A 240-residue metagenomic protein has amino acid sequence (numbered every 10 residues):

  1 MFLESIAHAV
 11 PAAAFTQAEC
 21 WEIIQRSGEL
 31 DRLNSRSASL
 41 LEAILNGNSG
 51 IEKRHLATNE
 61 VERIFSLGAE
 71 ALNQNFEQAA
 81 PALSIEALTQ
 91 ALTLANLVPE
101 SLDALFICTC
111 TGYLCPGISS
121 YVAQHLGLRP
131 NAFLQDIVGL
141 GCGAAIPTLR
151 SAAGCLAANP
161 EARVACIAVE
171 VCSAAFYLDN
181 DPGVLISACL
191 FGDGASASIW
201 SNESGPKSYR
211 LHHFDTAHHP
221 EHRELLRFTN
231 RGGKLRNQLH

Functional and structural regions predicted by a protein language model:
M1-E22, E42, F76-A79, I85-T93 (+2 more regions): Hydrophobic pocket-lining "lid/loop/helix" segments that shape and contact the acyl-thioester
E22-G68: N-terminal structural subdomain of ketosynthase/condensing enzymes
V61-N73, G232-L239: Gly-rich Lys/Arg/Thr-decorated short loops/hinges at beta-loop-alpha junctions or inter-strand turns that position
A79-A82, L140-P147, F191: A glycine-rich, Thr/Ser-enriched phosphate-binding loop motif common to dinucleotide/cofactor-binding enzymes
N96-L102, N131-L134: A structural signal for the main folded, soluble domain(s) of proteins
D103-T109: Short glycine-rich or small-residue beta-strand-to-loop segments that form or flank ligand, phosphate, metal/Fe-S
T109-R163, A174: Conserved catalytic cysteine-centered active-site region of acyl-thioester-dependent Claisen-condensing enzymes
